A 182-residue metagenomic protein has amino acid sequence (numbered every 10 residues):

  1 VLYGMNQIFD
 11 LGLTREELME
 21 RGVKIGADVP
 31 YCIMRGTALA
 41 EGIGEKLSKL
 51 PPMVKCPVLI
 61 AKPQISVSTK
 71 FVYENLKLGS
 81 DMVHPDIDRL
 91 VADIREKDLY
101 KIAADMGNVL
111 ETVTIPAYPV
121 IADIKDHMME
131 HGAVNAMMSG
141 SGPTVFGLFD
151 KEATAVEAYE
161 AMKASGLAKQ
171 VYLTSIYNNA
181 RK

Functional and structural regions predicted by a protein language model:
V1, M5, G22, I121-I124 (+1 more regions): Hydrophobic packing within well-folded, soluble alpha/beta domains
V1-E17, Y31: DPxDG-like acidic metal-binding loop motif
V1-I8, S139-F149: Short, small-residue alpha-helix embedded
G4-L11, T37, K151-E157: A glycine- and small-aliphatic-rich helix-loop capping segment at beta-alpha/alpha-beta transitions that lines
L13-K24, M106, V156-E160: Short, well-structured alpha-helical segments that form the helix of a local strand-helix-strand
A40-N135, D150-A153, Y159-K163, Y172-K182: Conserved, helical-rich catalytic subdomain that frames metal- and/or nucleotide-binding sites in enzyme alpha/beta
